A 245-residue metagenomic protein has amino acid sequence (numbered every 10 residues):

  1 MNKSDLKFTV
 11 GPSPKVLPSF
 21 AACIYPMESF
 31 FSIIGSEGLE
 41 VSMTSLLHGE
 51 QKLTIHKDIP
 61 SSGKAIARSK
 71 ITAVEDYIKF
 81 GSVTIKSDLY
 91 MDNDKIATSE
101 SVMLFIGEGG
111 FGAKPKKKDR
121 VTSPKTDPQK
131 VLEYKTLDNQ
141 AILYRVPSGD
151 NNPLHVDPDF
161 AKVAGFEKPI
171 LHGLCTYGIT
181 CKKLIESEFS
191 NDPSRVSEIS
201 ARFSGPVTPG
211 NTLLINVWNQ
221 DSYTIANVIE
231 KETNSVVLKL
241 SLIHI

Functional and structural regions predicted by a protein language model:
M1-E50, G110-K116, T122-E188: Hot-dog-fold acyl-thioester-processing enzymes
G49-D92, S194-N234: Hydrophobic beta-sheet segments that form the core/acyl-binding groove of ACP/CoA-dependent acyl-chain-processing
T54, V102-L104, E133-L137, R202: Generic structural detector for well-ordered beta-strands
T84-Y90, K95-G112: Flexible glycine-rich active-site/ligand-binding loops centered on an Asp-His dyad
D94-I96, P128-V131, T233-L240: Local beta-strand/beta-hairpin segments that build beta-sheet-rich folds
S99-E100, I179, L240: Short linear motifs in exposed loops
F189-P193: Surface-exposed helix-capping loop/turn segments at secondary-structure junctions
I243-I245: Conserved small/polar residues in nucleotide/adenosyl-binding loops
